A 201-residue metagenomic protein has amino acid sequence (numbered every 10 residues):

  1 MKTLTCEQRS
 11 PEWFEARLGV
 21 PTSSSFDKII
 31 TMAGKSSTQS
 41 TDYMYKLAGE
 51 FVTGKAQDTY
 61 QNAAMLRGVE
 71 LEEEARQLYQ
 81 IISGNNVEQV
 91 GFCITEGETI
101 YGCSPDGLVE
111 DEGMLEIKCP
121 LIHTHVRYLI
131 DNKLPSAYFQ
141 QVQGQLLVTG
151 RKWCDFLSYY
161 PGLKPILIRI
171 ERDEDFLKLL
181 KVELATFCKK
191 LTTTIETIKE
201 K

Functional and structural regions predicted by a protein language model:
M1, G34, E74-L78, W153-L157: Intrinsically disordered, low-complexity boundary segments flanking structured domains
M1-E70, K201: Charged, glycine-rich intrinsically disordered N-terminal tails and low-complexity linkers that flank
T3, T41-D42, K55, Q61 (+5 more regions): Homeobox/homeodomain signature
L4, E12, S37, E73 (+3 more regions): Residue-level detector of functional hotspots within protein domains
Y45, R76, V142: Generic structural marker for isolated residues within well-ordered, non-membrane alpha-helices of soluble domains
M65-V87: Acidic-basic catalytic patches of nuclease active cores, encompassing PD-(D/E)XK and other metal-cofactor nuclease
I81-P105, V109-T193: Nucleic-acid nuclease catalytic cores
L191-K201: C-terminal domain-closing interface element
